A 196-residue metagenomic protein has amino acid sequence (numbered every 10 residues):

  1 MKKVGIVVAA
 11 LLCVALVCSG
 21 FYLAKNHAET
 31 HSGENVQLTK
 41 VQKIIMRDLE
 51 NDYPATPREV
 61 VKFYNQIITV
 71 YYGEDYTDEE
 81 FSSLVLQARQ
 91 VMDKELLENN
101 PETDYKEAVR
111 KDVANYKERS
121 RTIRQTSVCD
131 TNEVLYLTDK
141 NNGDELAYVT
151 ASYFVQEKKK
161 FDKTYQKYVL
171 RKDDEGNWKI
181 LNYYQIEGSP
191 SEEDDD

Functional and structural regions predicted by a protein language model:
M1-Q42, D195-D196: Amphipathic, hydrophobic N-terminal targeting peptides for secretion and organelle import
C18-L23, I44, N99-K106, T122-S127 (+1 more regions): Short low-complexity stretches enriched in small and charged residues
A28-T39, F161-D196: Short beta-strand edge/turn micro-motifs at domain boundaries
K40-S120: Core segments of small alpha/beta cavity-forming domains
V60, A147, T164-Q166: Hydrophobic core residues within well-ordered beta-strands of beta-rich domains
T103, A151-V155, Y168, N182-Q185: A mature extracytoplasmic/lumenal domain signature
V109-E157: Surface-exposed, charged secondary-structure patches
